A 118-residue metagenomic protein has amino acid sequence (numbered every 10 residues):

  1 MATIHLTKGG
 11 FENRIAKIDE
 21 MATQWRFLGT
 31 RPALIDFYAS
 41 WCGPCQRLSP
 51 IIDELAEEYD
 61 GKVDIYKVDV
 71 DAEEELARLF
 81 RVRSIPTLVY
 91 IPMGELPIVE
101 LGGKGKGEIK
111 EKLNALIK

Functional and structural regions predicted by a protein language model:
M1-E12, N114, K118: N-terminal targeting signals for export/organelle localization
H5, F37, S49-A56, D60-E75: Thiol-based oxidoreductase modules, predominantly thioredoxin-like and allied folds used for disulfide exchange
L6-A33: A short beta-strand-turn-helix
F11, F37-Y38, I91: Conserved hydrophobic/aromatic "anchor" residues that stabilize well-ordered secondary structure elements
T30-A33, F37-W41, S84: Short pre-active-site segment immediately N-terminal to redox-active cysteine/selenocysteine motifs in thiol-based
G43-Q46: Cys/His/Pro-rich metal-binding microdomains
L79-R83: A short glycine-leucine-enriched loop at secondary-structure breakpoints that most characteristically corresponds
S84, V89-K118: Non-catalytic, surface beta->alpha helical segment in thiol-disulfide oxidoreductase systems
